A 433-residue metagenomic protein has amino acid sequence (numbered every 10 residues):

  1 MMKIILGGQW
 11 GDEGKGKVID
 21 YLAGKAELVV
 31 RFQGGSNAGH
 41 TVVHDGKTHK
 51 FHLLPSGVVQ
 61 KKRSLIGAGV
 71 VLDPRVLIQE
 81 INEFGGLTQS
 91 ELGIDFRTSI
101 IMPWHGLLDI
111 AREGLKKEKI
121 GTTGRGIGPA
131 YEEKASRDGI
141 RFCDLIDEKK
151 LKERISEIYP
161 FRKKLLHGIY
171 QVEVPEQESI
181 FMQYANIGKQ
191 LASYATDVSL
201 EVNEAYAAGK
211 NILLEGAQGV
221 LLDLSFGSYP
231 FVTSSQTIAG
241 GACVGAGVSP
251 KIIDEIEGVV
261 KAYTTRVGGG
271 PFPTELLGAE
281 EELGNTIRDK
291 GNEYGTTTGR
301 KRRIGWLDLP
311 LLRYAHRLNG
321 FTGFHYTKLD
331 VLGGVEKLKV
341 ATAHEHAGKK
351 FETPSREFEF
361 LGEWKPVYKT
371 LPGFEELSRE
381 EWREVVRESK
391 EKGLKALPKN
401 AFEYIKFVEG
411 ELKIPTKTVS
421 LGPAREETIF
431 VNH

Functional and structural regions predicted by a protein language model:
M1-H433: Non-transmembrane, aqueous-exposed alpha-helical and coiled segments at domain scale
